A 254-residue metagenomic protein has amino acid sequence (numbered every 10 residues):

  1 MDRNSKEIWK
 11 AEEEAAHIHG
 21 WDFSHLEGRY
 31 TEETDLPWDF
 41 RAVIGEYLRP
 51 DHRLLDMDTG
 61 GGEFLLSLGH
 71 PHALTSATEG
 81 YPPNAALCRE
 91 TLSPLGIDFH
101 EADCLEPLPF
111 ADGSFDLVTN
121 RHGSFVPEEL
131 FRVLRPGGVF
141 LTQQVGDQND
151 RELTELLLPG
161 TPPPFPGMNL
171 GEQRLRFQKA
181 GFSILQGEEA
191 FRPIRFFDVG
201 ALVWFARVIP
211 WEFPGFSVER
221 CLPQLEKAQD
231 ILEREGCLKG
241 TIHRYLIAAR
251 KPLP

Functional and structural regions predicted by a protein language model:
M1-H25, T34: N-terminal, positively charged/glycine-rich alpha-helical extensions of SAM-dependent methyltransferases
G20-H25, T31-R53, E63-F64: Conserved alpha-helix/loop element of class I SAM-dependent methyltransferases that forms part of the SAM/SAH-binding
R53-P107: Class I SAM-dependent methyltransferase SAM/SAH-binding core
P107-L117: A short acidic, Gly/Pro-enriched loop at the edge of an enzyme's catalytic core that lines a small-molecule cofactor
F125-L141: A short glycine-rich, Lys/Arg-flanked "PGG" loop and its adjoining helix->strand segment in the class I
V145-P164: Short, glycine-/aromatic-enriched active-site segment of Class I SAM-dependent methyltransferases
L158-E172, F213-G215: Acceptor-substrate binding/catalytic loop of class I
S183-P254: Conserved Class I S-adenosyl-L-methionine
